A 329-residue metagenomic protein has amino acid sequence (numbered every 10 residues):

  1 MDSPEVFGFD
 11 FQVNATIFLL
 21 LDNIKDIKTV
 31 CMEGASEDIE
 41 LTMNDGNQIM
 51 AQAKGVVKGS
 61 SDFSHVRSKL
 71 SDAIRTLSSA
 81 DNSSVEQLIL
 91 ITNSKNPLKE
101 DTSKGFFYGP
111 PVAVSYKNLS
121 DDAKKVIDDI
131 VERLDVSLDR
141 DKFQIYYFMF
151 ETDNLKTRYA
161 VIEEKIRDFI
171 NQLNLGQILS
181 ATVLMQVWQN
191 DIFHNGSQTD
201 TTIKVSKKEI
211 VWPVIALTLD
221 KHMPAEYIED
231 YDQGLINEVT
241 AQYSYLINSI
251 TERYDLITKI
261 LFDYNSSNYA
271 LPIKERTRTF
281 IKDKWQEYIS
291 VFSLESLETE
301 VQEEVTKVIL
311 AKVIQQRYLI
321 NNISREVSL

Functional and structural regions predicted by a protein language model:
M1-E5, V56-F292, E300, E304-V305 (+1 more regions): Acidic metal-coordinating catalytic centers involved in nucleic-acid phosphodiester chemistry
V6, D10-S71, R75: Catalytic centers of nucleases
A15, L294-L329: Hydrophobic, glycine-enriched assembly/anchoring segments
